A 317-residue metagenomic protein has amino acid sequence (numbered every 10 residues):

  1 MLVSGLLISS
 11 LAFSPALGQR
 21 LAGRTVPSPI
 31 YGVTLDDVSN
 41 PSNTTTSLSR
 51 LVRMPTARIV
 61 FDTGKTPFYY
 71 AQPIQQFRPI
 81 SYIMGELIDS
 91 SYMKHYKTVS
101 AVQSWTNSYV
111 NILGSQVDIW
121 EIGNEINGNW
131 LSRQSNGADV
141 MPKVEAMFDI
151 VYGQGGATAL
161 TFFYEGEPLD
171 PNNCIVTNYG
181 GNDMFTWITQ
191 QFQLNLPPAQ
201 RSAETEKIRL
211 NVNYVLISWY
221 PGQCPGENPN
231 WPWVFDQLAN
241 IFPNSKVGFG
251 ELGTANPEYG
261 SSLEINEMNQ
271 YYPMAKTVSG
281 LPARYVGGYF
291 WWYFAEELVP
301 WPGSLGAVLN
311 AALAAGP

Functional and structural regions predicted by a protein language model:
M1-R20: Fungal secretory targeting signals
Q19-K65, W291-F294: Boundary/entry segment of secreted carbohydrate-active catalytic domains
Y31, D36, V117-I119, K246-P317: Substrate-binding cleft of secreted/luminal carbohydrate-active enzymes
V38-N40, D62-K65, D89-M93, N124-N129 (+4 more regions): Solvent-exposed loop/turn segments at secondary-structure junctions within structured extracellular/periplasmic domains
N43-G114, W130-F163, N228-F242: Aromatic-lined substrate-binding rim segments of carbohydrate-active enzymes
G85-L87, N124, T177-D236, S245-A255 (+1 more regions): Aromatic- and acid-rich polysaccharide-binding/catalytic face of secreted or lumenal carbohydrate-active enzymes
H95-I122, S135-Q154, T177-V212, N269-P282: An active-site-proximal structural segment forming one wall of the substrate-binding cleft that immediately precedes
S108-G137, A159-L169, L210-Q223, F249 (+1 more regions): Active-site groove signature of glycoside hydrolases
